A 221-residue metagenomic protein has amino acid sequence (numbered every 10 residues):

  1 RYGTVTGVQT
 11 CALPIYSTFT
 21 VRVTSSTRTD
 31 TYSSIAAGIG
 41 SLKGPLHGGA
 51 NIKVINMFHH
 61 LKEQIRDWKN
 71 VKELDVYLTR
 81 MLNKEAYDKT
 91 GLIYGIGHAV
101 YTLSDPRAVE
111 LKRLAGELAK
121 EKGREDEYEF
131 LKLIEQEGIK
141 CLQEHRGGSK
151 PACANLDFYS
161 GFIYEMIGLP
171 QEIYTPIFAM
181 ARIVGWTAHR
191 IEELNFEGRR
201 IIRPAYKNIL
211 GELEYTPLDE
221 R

Functional and structural regions predicted by a protein language model:
R1, V8-R221: Non-transmembrane, aqueous-exposed alpha-helical and coiled segments at domain scale
